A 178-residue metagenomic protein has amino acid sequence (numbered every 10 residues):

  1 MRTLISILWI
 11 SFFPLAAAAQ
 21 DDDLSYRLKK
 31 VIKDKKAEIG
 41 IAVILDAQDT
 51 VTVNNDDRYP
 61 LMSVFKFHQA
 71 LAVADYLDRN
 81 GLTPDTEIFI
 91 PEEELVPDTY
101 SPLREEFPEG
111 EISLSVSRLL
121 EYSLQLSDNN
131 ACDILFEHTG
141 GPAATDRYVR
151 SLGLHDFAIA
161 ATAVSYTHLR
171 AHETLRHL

Functional and structural regions predicted by a protein language model:
M1-D22: Bacterial Sec-dependent N-terminal signal peptides
Q20-R58: Beta-lactamase-like hydrolase cores
L24-L28, F65, Q69, S115-L120 (+3 more regions): Stable alpha-helical elements in mature extracytoplasmic
P60-I88: Active-site SXXK
P84-S101, T139-G140, A163-Y166: Acidic helix-start/capping segments at beta-turn-to-alpha-helix junctions
L95-D133: Conserved catalytic neighborhood of penicillin-recognizing serine enzymes
C132-R170: Mid-domain, small-residue-enriched loop/turn segments at the edges of structured enzyme/sensor domains
H168-L178: Single conserved hydrophobic/aromatic residue that forms the stacking wall/gate of nucleotide- or nucleobase-binding
